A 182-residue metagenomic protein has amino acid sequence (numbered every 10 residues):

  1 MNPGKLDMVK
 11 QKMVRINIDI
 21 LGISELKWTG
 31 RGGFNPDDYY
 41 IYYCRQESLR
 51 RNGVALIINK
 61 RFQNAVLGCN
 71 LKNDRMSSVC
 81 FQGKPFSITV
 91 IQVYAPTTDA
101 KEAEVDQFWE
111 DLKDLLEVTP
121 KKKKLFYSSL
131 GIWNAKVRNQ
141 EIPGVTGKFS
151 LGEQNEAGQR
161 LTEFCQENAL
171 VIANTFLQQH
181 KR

Functional and structural regions predicted by a protein language model:
M1-R182: A shared catalytic/ligand-binding motif for oxyanion handling
